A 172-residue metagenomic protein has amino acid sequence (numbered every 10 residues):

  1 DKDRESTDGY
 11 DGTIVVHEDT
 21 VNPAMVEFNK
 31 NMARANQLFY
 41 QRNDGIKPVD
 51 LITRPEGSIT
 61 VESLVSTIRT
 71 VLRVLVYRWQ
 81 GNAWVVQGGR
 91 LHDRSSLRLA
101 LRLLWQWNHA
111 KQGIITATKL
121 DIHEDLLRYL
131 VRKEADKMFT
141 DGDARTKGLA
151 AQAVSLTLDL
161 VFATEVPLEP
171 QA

Functional and structural regions predicted by a protein language model:
D1-Q171: Expand to "…catalyze enediolate/carbanion chemistry for C-C bond making/breaking, isomerization, decarboxylation
